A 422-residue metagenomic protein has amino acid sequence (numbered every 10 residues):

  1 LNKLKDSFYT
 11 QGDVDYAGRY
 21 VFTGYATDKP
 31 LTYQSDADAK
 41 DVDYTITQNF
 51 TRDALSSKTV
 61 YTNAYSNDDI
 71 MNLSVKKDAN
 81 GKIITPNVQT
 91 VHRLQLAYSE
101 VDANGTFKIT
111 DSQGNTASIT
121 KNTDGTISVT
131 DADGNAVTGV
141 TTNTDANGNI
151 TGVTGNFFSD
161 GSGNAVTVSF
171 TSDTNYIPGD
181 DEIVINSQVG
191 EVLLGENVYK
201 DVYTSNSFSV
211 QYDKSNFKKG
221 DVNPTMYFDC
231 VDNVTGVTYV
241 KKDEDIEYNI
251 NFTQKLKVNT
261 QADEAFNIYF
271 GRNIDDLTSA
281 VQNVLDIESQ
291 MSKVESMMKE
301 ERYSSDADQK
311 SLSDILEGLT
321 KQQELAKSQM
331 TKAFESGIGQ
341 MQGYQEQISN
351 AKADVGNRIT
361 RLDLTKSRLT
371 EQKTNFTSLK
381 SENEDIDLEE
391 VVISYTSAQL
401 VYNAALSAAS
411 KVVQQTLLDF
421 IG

Functional and structural regions predicted by a protein language model:
L1-D124, A132, L193-G195, K218-G271 (+1 more regions): Amphipathic alpha-helical coiled-coil/heptad-repeat segments
L1-Y33, E317, K321-G422: Amphipathic alpha-helical polymerization modules
S7, S35, S56-S57, S66 (+22 more regions): Generic serine detector
A37-R52, E182-Q347, A351-D354, K373: Polar, low-complexity export/assembly segments characteristic of proteins that are secreted or assemble on the cell
N72, D78-K214: Extended, beta-strand-rich, solvent-exposed assembly scaffolds of outer structural proteins
N156-V166, D221-D229, K380: Short, positively charged
S169-S172, N233-T235, I348, I386-D387: Intrinsically disordered, low-complexity segments enriched in polar/charged residues with Gly/Pro, especially when
P178-G179, K242, S394: Short, small/polar residue-rich loop motifs at catalytic or cofactor-binding pockets
